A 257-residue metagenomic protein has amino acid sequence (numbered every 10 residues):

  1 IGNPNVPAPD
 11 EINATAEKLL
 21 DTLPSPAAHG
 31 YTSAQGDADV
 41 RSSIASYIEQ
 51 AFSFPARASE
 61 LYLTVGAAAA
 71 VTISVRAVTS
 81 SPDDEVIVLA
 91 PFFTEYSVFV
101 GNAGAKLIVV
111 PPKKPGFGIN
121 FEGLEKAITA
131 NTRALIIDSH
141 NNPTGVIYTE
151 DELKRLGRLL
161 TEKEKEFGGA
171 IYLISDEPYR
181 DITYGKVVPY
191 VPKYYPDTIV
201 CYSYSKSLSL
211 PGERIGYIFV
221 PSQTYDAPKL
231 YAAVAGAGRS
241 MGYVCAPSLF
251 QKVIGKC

Functional and structural regions predicted by a protein language model:
I1-G66: N-terminal small-domain helix-loop-helix segment of the aminotransferase-like
A16-E17, D197-C257: Conserved core segment of the aminotransferase class I/II
I44, F99-V100: Short hydrophobic alpha-helical segments of the AMP-binding
A51-P55, V75-S80: Glycine-rich helix-loop-beta junction characteristic of Rossmann-like nucleotide cofactor-binding loops
A56-L61, P82-E85, N131, G169-A170 (+1 more regions): Short acidic capping loops at alpha-helix termini that bridge into adjacent secondary structure
A77-S97: Conserved PLP-anchoring active-site segment centered on the Schiff-base-forming lysine
N102-I108: A short helix-loop-beta submotif of the ANL/AMP-binding
K114-K186: Active-site phosphate-binding strand-loop segment of PLP-dependent enzymes
